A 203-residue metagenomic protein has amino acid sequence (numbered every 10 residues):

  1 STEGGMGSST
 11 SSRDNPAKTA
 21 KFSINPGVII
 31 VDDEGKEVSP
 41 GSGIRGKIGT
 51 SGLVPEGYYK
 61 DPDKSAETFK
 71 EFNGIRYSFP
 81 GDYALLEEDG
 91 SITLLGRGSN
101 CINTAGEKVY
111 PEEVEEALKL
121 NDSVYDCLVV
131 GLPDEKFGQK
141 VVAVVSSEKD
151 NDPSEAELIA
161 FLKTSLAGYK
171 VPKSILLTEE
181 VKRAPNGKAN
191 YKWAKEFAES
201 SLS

Functional and structural regions predicted by a protein language model:
S1-E3, A20-F22, V130-P133, L176: Beta-strand->loop->alpha-helix junctions that form or flank phosphate-binding loops in nucleotide-handling enzymes
S1-T2, P80, T104, A184-A189: Ser/Thr-glycine-rich phosphate-binding loops at phosphate-binding pockets of nucleotides, nucleotide cofactors
T2-S91, G98-C101, V114-E115: Conserved AMP-binding/adenylate-forming
D33-E34, E88, T104, E179 (+1 more regions): Short, ordered coil/turn segments that flank beta-strands lining enzyme active or ligand-binding pockets
S51, E56-G57, E67-T68, G81-K170 (+1 more regions): AMP-binding/adenylate-forming catalytic core of the ANL superfamily
T164-K188: AMP-binding/adenylate-forming catalytic domain of the ANL superfamily
K188-S203: Phosphopantetheine-dependent thiolation modules in NRPS/PKS and related acyl-activating systems
